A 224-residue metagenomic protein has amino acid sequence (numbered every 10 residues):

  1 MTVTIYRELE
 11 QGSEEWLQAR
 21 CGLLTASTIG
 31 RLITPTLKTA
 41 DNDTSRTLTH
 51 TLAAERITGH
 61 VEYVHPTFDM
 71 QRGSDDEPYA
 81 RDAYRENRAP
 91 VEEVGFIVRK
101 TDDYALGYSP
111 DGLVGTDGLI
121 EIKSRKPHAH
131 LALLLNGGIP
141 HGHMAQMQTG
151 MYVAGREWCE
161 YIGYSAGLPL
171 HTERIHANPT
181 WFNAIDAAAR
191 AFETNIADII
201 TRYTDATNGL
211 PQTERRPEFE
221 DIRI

Functional and structural regions predicted by a protein language model:
M1-D75, L210-I224: Charged, glycine-rich intrinsically disordered N-terminal tails and low-complexity linkers that flank
V3, Y79-D82, W158-I162: Intrinsically disordered, low-complexity boundary segments flanking structured domains
R20-C21, I33, L37, R56-V61 (+5 more regions): Generic secondary-structure transition motif, activating predominantly at the C-termini of alpha-helices
H50, R81, M147: Generic structural marker for isolated residues within well-ordered, non-membrane alpha-helices of soluble domains
M70-V91: Acidic-basic catalytic patches of nuclease active cores, encompassing PD-(D/E)XK and other metal-cofactor nuclease
R88-P110, V114-I199: Nucleic-acid nuclease catalytic cores
I185-I224: Non-catalytic C-terminal interaction segments of nucleic acid-processing enzymes
